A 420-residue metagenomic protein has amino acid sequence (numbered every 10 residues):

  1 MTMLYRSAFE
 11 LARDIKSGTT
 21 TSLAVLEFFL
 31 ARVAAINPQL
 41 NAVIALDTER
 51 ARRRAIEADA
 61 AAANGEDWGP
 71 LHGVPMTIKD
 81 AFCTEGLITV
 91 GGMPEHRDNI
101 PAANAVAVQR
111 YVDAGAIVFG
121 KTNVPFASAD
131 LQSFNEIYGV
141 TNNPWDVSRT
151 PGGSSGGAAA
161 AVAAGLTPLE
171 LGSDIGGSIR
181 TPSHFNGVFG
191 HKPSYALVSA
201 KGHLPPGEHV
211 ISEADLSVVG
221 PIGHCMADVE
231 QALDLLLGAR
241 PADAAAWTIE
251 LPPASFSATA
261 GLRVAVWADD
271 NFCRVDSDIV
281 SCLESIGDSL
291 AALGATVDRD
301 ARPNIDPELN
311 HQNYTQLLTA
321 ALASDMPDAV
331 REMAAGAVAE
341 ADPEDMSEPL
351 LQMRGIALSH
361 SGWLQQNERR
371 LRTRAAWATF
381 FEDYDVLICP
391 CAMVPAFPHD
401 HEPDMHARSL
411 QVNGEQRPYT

Functional and structural regions predicted by a protein language model:
M1-R52, A292-G294: An N-terminal boundary/leader segment
T19-E27, I56-D59, V275-P303, M326-V338 (+1 more regions): Acyltransferase
A51-R53, A61-E136: Acidic/His- and Gly-rich active-site-bordering loop/insert found across diverse amide/peptide-bond hydrolases
L71-G91, A258-W267, Q316-A378, V394 (+1 more regions): Short helix-loop capping/hinge segments that flank enzyme active sites or metal/cofactor-binding pockets
P94, L317, F397-T420: Short, surface-exposed loop/helix-turn segments at secondary-structure junctions that function as lids/hinges flanking
A103-L236: Short glycine/serine-rich loop segments
K192-G287: A short helix-breaking turn/cap at a secondary-structure junction
